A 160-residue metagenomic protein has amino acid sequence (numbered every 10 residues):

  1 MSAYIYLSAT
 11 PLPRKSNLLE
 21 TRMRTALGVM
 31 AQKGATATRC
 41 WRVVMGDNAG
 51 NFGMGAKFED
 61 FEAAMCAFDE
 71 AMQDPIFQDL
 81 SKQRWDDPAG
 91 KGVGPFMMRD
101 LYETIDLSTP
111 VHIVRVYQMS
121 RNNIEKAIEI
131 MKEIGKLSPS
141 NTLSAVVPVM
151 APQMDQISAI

Functional and structural regions predicted by a protein language model:
M1-I160: Short S/T/G/P-rich N-terminal loop/turn motif that feeds into the first structured element of a domain
